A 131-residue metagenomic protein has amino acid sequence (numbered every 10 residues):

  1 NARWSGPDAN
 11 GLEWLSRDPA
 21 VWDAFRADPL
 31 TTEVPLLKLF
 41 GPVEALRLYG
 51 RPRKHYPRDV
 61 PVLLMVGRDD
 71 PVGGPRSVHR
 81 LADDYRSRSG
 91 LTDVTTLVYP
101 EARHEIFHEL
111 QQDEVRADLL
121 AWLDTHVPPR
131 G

Functional and structural regions predicted by a protein language model:
N1-P35: Alpha/beta-hydrolase-fold enzymes
T31, P35-K54: Active-site nucleophile elbow and catalytic-triad environment of alpha/beta-hydrolase enzymes
R51-P57, P128-R130: Surface-exposed acidic, glycine-flexible loop patches that form ligand/cofactor-binding and adhesion interfaces
K54-R58, S87-G90: Short, conserved loop/helix-junction motifs that constitute active-site signature segments in enzyme catalytic cores
R58, L64-V66, D70: Short beta-strand/loop motif that positions the catalytic acidic residue of the alpha/beta-hydrolase fold
P71-R80: Conserved alpha/beta-hydrolase "acid-adjacent" motif
L81-D84, V115: A general structural detector for well-ordered alpha-helical segments in enzyme core domains, enriched
R88-G131: Catalytic active-site module of serine/aspartate enzymes centered on a nucleophile-bearing elbow/loop
